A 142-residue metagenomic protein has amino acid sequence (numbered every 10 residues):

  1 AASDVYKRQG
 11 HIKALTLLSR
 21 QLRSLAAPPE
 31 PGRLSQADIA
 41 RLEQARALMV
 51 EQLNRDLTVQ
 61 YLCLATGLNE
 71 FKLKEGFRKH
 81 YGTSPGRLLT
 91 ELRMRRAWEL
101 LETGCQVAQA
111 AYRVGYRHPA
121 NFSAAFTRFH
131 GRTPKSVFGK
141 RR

Functional and structural regions predicted by a protein language model:
A2-Y6: Short, small-residue-biased leader/transition segments that mark boundaries at the very start of proteins
G10, T66, V114-G115: Core residues of bacterial helix-turn-helix
H11-L18: Short, hydrophobic, well-ordered secondary-structure elements
L18-V59, C63-G76, Y81, G86: Accessory, usually C-terminal, subdomains that scaffold auxiliary metal cofactors
E43-E51, R55-Y61, R78-R117, G139-R142: Terminal helix-turn-helix DNA-binding modules in bacterial transcription factors
N69, R117-H118: Helix-turn-helix DNA-binding motif, specifically the short coil turn and the N-cap/start of the second
L73, F77, N121-F122, F126: Short hydrophobic/aromatic patch on the recognition helix
G82, G115, F126, G131-P134: Conserved phosphate-binding and hydrolysis motifs of nucleotide-dependent enzymes
